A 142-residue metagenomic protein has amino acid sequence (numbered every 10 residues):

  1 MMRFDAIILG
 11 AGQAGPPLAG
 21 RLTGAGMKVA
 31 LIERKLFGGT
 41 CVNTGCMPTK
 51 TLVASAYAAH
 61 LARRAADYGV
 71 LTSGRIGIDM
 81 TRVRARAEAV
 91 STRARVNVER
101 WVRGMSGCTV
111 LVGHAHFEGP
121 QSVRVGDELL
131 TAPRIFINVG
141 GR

Functional and structural regions predicted by a protein language model:
M2-F4, Q13, G24-M27, I32-R142: Glycine-rich flavin
G10: Glycine-rich beta-to-alpha active-site loop
P16: Residues forming the Rossmann-fold NAD(P)(H) cofactor-binding site
A19, T23: Gly/Ala-rich phosphate-binding loop of Rossmann-like dinucleotide-binding domains, activating on the conserved
